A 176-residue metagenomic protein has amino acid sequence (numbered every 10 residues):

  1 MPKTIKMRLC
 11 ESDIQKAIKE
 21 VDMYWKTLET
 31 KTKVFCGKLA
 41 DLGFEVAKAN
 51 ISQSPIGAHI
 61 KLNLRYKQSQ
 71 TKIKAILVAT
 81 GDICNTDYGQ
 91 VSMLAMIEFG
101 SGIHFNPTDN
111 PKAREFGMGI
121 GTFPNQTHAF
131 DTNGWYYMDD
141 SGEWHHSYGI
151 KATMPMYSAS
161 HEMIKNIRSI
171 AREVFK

Functional and structural regions predicted by a protein language model:
M1-C84, Y88, S101-K176: Short, Lys/Arg-rich flexible segments
E98: Small/polar-residue-rich segments within soluble enzyme cores
